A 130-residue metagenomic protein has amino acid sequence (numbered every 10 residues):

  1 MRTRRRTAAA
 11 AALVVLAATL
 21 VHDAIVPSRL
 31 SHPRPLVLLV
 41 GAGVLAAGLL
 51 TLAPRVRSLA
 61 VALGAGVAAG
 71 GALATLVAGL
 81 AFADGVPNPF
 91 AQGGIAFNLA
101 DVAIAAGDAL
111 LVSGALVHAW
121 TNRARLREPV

Functional and structural regions predicted by a protein language model:
M1-V130: Alpha-helical transmembrane bundles and membrane-interface segments of multipass inner-membrane proteins
